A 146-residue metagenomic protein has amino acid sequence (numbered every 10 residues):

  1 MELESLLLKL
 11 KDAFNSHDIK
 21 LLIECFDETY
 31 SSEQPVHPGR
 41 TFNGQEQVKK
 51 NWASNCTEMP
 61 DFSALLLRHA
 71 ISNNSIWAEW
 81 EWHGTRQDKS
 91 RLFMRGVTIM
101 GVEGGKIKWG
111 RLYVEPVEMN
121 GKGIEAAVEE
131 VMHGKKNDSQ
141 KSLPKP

Functional and structural regions predicted by a protein language model:
M1-E2, E28: Short acidic alpha-helix initiation/capping motifs at coil-to-helix transition points, especially at protein N-termini
E2, E33, K49-K50, S54-P146: A beta-strand edge to alpha-helix "cap/lid" segment located at domain peripheries
L3, A13: Hydrophobic ligand-binding cavity/cleft-lining segments
S5, L21, E46-Q47: An acidic, carboxylate-rich microenvironment
L8-D12: Amphipathic alpha-helical repeat scaffolds
F14-H17, V36: Conserved short acidic donor-positioning loop in nucleotide-sugar-dependent glycosyltransferases
S16-S31: Short, well-ordered alpha-helical segments enriched in acidic and aromatic residues
G39-K50: Short beta-edge strand/loop motif at the mouth of beta-sheet-based domains
